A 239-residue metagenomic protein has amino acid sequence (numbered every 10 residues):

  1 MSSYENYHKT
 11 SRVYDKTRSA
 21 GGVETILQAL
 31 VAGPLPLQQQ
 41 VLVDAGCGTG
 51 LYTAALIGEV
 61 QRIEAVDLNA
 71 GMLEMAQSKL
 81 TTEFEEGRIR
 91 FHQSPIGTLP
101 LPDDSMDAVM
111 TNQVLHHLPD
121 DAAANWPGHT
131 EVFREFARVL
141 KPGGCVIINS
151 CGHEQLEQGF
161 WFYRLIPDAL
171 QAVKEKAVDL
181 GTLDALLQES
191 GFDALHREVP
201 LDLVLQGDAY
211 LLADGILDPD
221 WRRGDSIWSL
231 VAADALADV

Functional and structural regions predicted by a protein language model:
M1-Q38, L51, M72-M75, T82-F84: Conserved class I S-adenosyl-L-methionine
V43, T49-T98, E131: Class I SAM-dependent methyltransferase SAM/SAH-binding core
G97-V109: A short acidic, Gly/Pro-enriched loop at the edge of an enzyme's catalytic core that lines a small-molecule cofactor
A108-P127: A short SAM/SAH-binding and catalytic strip from SAM-dependent methyltransferases
P127-P142: A short glycine-rich, Lys/Arg-flanked "PGG" loop and its adjoining helix->strand segment in the class I
C145-K174: Conserved class I S-adenosyl-L-methionine
E175-S190: Short alpha-helix
L203-V239: C-terminal helical/coil "lid" or tail adjacent to the Rossmann-like core of SAM-dependent
